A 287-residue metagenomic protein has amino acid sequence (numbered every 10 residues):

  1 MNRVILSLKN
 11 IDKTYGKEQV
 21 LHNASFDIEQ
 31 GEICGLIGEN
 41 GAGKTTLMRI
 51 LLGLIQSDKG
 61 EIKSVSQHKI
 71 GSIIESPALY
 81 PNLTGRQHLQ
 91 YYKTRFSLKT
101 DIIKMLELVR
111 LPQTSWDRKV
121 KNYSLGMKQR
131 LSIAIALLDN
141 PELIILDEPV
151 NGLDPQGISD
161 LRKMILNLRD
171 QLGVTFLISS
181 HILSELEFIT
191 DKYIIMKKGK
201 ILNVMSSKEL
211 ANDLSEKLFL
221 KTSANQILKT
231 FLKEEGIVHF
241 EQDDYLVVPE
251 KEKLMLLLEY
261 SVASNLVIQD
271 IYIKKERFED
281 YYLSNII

Functional and structural regions predicted by a protein language model:
I37-E39: The feature captures the beta-strand-to-loop junction immediately N-terminal to the Walker
L52: Helix-to-loop junction immediately C-terminal to a conserved catalytic motif
I144-E148: Catalytic Walker B motif of ABC-type/P-loop ATPase nucleotide-binding domains
L166-L246: ABC transporter nucleotide-binding domain
E216-N285: Short, charged/small-residue-rich alpha-helical element at the C-terminal edge of ABC transporter nucleotide-binding
